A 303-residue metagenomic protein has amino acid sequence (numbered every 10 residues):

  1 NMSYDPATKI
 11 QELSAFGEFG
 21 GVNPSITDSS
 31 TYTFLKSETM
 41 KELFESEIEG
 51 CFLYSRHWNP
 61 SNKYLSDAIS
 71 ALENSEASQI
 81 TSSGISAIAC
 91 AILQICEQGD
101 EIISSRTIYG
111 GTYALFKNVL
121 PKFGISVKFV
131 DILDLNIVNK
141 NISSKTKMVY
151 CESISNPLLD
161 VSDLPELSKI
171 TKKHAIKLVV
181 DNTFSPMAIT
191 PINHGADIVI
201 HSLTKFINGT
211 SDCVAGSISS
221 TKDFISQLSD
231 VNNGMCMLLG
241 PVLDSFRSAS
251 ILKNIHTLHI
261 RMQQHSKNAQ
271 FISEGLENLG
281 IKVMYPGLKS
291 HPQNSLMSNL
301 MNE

Functional and structural regions predicted by a protein language model:
N1-S3, N59-K63, H291-S295: N-terminal start-of-domain structural block
M2-N59, D67: N-terminal "arm"/small-domain region of PLP-dependent enzymes with the aminotransferase-like
A7-A15, A77-M284, S290, S295: Conserved PLP-enzyme active-site core in the AAT-like
N23, G280, E303: Active-site lining segments that contact anionic ligands and/or coordinate catalytic metals
K36-S86, G111-N118: Conserved N-terminal alpha-helix of the aminotransferase class I/II PLP-enzyme fold
L72-E73, T210-C213, E303: Short glycine-enriched loop/turn motifs at secondary-structure junctions
K289-S290, M301: Catalytic lobes of large eukaryotic enzymes
S295-E303: Conserved PLP-binding active-site segment of the aspartate aminotransferase-like
